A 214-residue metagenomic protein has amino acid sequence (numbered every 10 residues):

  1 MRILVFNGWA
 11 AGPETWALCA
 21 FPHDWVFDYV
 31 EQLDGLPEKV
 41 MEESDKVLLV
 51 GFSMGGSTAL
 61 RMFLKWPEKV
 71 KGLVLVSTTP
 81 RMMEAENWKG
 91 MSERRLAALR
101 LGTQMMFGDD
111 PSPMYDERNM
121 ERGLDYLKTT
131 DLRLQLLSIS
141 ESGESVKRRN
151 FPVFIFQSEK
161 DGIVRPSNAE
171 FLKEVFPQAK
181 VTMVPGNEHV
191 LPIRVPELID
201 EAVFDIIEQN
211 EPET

Functional and structural regions predicted by a protein language model:
M1-L36: Conserved HGGG/HGGXW glycine-rich cap/lid loop of the alpha/beta-hydrolase fold
L18, R165-E174: Short alpha-helix in the alpha/beta-hydrolase fold that links the catalytic acid
G51-G55, A59: Gly/Ala-rich beta-loop-alpha elbow adjacent to hydrolase catalytic centers
L64-K65, G72-R100: Flexible "cap/lid" loop of the alpha/beta hydrolase fold
L99-K147: Conserved alpha/beta-hydrolase catalytic His-Asp/Glu region
R149, I155-Q157, D161: Short beta-strand/loop motif that positions the catalytic acidic residue of the alpha/beta-hydrolase fold
K160-V164, H189-V190: Acidic catalytic loop of the alpha/beta-hydrolase fold
N187-D200: Catalytic histidine-centered segment of alpha/beta-hydrolase-like enzymes
